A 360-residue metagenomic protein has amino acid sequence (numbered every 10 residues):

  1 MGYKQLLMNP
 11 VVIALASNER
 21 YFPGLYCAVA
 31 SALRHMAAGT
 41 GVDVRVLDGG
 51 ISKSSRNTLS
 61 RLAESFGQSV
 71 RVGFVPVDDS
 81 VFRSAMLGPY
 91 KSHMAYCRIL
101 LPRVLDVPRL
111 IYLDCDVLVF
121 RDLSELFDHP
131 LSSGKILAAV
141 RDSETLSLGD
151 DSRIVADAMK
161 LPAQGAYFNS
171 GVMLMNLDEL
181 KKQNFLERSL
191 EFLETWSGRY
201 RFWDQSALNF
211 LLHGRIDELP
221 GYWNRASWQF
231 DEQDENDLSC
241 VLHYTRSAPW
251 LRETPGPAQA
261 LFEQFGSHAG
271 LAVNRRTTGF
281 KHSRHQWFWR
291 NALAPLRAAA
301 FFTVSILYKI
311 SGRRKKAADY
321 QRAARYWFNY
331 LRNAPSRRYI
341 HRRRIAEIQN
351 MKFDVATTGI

Functional and structural regions predicted by a protein language model:
G2-V11, S17, Y21, L177-I360: A glycosyltransferase accessory/donor-loop signature
V11, M36-R45: Short loop->beta transition adjacent to catalytic acidic/histidine clusters or analogous donor-positioning motifs
F22-A37: Histidine-anchored nucleotide/phosphate-binding helix
V42-G50, A138-R141: Short internal beta-strands
S54-Q68, S152: Short, aromatic/basic amphipathic alpha-helical patches
A63-V104: Active-site-proximal specificity loops/subdomain of glycosyltransferases
F74-P76, M94-L148, L174-M175: GT-A fold catalytic core of metal-dependent nucleotide-sugar glycosyltransferases, centered on the diacidic
H129-E191: Conserved catalytic core of nucleotide-sugar-dependent glycosyltransferases
